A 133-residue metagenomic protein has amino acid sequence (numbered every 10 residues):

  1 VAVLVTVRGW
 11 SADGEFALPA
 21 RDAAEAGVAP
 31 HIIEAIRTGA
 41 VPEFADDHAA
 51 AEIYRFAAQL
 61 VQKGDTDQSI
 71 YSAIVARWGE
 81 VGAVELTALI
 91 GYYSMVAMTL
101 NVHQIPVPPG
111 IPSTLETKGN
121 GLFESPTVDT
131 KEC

Functional and structural regions predicted by a protein language model:
V1-C133: Hydrophobic alpha-helical segments
